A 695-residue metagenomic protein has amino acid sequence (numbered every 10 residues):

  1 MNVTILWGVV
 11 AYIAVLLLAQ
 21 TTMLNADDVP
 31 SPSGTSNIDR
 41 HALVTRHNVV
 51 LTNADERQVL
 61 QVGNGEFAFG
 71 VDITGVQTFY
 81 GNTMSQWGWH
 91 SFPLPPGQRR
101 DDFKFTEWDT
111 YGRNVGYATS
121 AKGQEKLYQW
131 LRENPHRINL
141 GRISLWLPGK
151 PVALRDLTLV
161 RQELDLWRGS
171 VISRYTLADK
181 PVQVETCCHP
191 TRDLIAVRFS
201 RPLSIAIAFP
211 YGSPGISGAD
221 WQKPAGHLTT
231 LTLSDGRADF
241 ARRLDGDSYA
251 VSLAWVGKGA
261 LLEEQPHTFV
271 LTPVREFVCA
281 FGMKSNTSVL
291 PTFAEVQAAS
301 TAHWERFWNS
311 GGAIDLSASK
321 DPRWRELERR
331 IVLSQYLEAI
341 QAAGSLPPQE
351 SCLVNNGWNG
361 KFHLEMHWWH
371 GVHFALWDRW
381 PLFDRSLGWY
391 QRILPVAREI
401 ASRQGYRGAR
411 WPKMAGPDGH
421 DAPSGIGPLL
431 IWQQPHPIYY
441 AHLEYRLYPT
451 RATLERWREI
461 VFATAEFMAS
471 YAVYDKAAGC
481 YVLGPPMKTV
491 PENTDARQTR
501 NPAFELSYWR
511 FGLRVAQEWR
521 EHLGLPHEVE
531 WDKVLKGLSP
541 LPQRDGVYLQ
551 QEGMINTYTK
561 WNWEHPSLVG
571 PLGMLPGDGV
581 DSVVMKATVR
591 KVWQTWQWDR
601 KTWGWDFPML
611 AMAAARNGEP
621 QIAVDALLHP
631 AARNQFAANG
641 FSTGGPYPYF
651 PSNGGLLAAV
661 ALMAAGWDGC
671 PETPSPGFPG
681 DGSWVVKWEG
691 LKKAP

Functional and structural regions predicted by a protein language model:
G8-T21: Bacterial N-terminal signal peptides
N25-K361, W380, Q391-R398, G524: Acidic/polar, glycine-enriched structural segments that form the non-catalytic walls/loops of the carbohydrate-binding
G97, H363-V396, G419, I426 (+3 more regions): Active-site core of glycosidic bond-cleaving carbohydrate-active enzymes
R132-V152, G654-E689: Catalytic cores of secreted or luminal carbohydrate-active enzymes
L177-E185, H189-L194, L443, L447-A452 (+2 more regions): A conserved hydrophobic secondary-structure block that centers on an alpha-helix together with its immediately flanking
S345-L353, T453-R456, V473-L483, L525-W531: Short, glycine/acidic-rich hinge or "gate" loops at secondary-structure transitions that mediate conformational
P347-G360, W411-L429, P485-P502, R633-G645: Acidic/His metal-coordination segments adjacent to aromatic residues that form catalytic metal sites in metalloenzymes
A463, F467-W519: Acidic/histidine-rich catalytic neighborhood
